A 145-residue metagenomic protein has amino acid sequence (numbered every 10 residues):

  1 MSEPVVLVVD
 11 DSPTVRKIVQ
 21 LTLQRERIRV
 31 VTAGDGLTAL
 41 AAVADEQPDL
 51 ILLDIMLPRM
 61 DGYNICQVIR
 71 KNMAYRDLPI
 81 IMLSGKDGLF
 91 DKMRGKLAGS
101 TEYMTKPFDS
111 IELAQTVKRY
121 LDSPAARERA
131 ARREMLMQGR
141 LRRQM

Functional and structural regions predicted by a protein language model:
K17-R25: Charged docking surfaces used in two-component/phosphorelay signaling
R27-G34, A42-V43: Short hydrophobic/Thr-rich beta-strand motif most characteristic of the beta2 strand and flanking loop of CheY-like
E46-L52, L57: Active-site beta3 strand of CheY-like receiver
F108-V117, R129: C-terminal output helix
D122-M145: CheY-like receiver
